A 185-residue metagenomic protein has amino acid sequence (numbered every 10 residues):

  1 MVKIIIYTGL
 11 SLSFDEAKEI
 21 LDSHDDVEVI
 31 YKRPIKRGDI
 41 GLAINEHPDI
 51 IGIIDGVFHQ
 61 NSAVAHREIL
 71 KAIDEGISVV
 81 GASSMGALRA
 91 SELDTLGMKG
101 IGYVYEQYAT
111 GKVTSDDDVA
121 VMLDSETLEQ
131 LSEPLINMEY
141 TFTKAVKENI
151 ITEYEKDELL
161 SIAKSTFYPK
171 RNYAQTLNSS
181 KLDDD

Functional and structural regions predicted by a protein language model:
I5-E46: N-terminal short beta-loop-beta anion/metal-coordinating cradle
Y31-R33, G52-I53, V79-S83: General beta-strand structural signal in soluble alpha/beta enzymes
P48-F58: Short, basic, glycine/proline-bearing loop/turn elements
S62-I73, A90-L96: Short Gly/Thr/Asp-enriched flexible loops that form oxyanion-binding sites at enzyme active sites
D74-S78: A short helix->loop->beta-strand "cap" motif at the edges of active sites that frequently abuts
M85-G86, A90-M122: Class I SAM-dependent methyltransferase SAM-binding "motif I" and its flanking Rossmann-like core
K112-A145: Internal catalytic-core helix/loop-beta-alpha segment that presents or stabilizes conserved functional determinants
M138-D184: Charge-patterned, long linear interaction tracts outside catalytic cores
